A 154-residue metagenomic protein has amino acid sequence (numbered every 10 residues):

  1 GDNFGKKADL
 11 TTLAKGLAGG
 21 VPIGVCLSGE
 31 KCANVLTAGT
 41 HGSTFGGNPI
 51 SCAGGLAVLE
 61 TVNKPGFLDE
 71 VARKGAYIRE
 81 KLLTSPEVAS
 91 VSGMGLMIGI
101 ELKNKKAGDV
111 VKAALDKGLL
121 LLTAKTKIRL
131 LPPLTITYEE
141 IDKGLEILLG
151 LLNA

Functional and structural regions predicted by a protein language model:
G1-A154: Conserved N-terminal phosphate-binding loop of PLP-dependent enzymes in the Aspartate aminotransferase
